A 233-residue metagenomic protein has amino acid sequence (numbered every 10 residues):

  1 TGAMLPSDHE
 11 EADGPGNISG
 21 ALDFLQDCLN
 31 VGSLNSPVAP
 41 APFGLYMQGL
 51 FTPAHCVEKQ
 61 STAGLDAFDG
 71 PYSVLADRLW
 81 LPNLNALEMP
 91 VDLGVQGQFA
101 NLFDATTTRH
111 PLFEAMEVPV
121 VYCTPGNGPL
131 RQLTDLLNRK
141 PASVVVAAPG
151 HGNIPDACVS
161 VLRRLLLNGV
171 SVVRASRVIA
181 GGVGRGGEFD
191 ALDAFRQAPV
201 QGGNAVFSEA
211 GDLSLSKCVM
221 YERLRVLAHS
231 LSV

Functional and structural regions predicted by a protein language model:
T1-N83: Internal gly/pro-rich beta-alpha loop/helix module that stabilizes soluble enzyme cofactors or their anionic handles
E10, C56, L133, G184-G187: Short, well-ordered secondary-structure micro-motifs
A12-G16, V38, R139, A157-S160 (+2 more regions): Conserved active-site and cofactor/substrate-binding residues in soluble primary-metabolism enzymes
L25-C28, L136, L165: Hydrophobic helix-cap positions at the C-terminus of alpha-helices in RecA-like/P-loop ATPase nucleotide-binding cores
G44, P53-D156: Accessory alpha-helical/coil subdomains and C-terminal extensions that flank or cap enzyme catalytic cores
A148-V233: C-terminal non-catalytic interaction/assembly regions of soluble proteins
